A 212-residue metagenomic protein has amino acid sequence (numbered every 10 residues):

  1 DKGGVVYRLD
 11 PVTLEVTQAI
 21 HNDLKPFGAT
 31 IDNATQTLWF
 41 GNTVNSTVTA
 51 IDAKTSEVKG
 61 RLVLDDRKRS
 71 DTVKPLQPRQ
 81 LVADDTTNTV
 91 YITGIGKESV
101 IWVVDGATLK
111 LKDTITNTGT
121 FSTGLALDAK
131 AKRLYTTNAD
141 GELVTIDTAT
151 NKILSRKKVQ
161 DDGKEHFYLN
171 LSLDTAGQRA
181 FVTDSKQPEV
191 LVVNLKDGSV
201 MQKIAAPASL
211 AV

Functional and structural regions predicted by a protein language model:
D1-V212: Predominantly soluble domains enriched in secretory-pathway, periplasmic, or organellar proteins
